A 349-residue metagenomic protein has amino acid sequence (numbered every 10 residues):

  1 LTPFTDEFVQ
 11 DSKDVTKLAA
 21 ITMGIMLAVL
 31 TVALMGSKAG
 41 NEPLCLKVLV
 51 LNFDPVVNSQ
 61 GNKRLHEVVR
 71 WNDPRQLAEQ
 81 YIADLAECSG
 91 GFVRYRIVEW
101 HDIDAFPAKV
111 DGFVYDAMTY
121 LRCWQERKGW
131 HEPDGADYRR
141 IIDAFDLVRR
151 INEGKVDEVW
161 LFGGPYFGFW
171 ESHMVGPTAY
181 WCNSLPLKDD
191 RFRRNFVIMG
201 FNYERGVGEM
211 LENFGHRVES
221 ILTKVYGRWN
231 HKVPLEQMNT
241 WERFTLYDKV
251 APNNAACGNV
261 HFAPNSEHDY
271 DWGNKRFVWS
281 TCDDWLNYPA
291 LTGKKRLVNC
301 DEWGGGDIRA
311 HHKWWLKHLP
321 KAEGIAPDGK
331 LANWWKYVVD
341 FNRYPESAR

Functional and structural regions predicted by a protein language model:
L1-V15: N-terminal secretory signal peptides that target proteins for export/translocation
M23, L27-N41: Bacterial Sec-dependent signal peptides at the C-terminal "C-region" and cleavage site
G40-E67, Y226-R349: Replace "(M1/M4/M9/M12/WLM)" with "(e.g., M1/M4/M8/M9/M12/M26/WLM)" and add "not limited to" to clarify scope
G40-R149, W170-E171: Propeptide-to-catalytic entry region of secreted or membrane-anchored zinc metalloproteases
L51-D54, F162-Y166, F201-N202, S220: Active-site-proximal beta-strand/loop segments in catalytic clefts of secreted hydrolases
D146-L187: Auxiliary, metal-adjacent structural segments of Zn-dependent hydrolase domains
N183-Y203, W314: Flexible, surface-exposed loop/gating regions in the mature catalytic domains of secreted/periplasmic hydrolases
E204-K224: Active-site recognition of the HExxH zinc-binding catalytic motif
